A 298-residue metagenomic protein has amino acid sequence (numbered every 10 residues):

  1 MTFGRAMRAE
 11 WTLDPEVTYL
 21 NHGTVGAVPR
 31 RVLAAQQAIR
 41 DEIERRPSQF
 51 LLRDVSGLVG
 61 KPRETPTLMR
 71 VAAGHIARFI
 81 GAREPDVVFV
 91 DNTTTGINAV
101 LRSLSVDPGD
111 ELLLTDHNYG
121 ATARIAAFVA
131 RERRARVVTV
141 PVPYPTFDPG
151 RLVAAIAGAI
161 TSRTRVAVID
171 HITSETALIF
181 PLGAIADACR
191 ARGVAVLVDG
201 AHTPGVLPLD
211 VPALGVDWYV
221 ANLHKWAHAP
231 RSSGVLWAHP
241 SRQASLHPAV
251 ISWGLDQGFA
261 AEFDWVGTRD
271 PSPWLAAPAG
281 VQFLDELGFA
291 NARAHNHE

Functional and structural regions predicted by a protein language model:
M1-E298: Pyridoxal 5′-phosphate
